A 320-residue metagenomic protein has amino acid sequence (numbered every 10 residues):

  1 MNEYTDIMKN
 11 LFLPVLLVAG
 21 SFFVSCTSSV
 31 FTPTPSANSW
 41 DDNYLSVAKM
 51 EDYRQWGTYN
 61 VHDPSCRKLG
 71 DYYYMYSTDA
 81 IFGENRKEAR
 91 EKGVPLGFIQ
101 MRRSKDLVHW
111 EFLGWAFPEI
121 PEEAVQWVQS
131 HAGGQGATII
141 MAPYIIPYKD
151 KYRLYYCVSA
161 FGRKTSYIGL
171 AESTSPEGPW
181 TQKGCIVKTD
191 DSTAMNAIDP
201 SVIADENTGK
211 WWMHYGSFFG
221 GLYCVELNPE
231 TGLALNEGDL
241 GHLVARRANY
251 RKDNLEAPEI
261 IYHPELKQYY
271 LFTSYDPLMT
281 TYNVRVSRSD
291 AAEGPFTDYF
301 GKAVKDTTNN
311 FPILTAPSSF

Functional and structural regions predicted by a protein language model:
M1-T34: Bacterial Sec-dependent N-terminal signal peptides
C26-F320: Carbohydrate-active catalytic/glycan-binding domains of CAZyme proteins, especially the secreted or lumenal ectodomains
